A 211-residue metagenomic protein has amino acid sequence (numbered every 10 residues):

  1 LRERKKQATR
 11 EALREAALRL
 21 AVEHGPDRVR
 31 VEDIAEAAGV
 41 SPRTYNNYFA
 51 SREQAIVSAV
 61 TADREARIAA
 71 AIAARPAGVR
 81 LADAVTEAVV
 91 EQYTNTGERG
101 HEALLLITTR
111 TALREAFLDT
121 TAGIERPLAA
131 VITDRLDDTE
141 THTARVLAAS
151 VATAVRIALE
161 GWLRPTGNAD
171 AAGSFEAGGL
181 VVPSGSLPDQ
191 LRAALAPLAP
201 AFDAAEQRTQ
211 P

Functional and structural regions predicted by a protein language model:
L1-H24, R28-A37, R67: Basic, helix-initiating cap at the start of DNA-binding domains
T9, R64, V89, T120-I124 (+1 more regions): Hydrophobic/aromatic residues within well-ordered alpha-helical segments
E15, D33, N47, S58 (+1 more regions): DNA-binding alpha-helical recognition surfaces that contact promoter or target DNA
A21, R30-V31, E53-V60, R64 (+1 more regions): Amphipathic alpha-helical segments enriched in hydrophobic/aromatic and basic residues that form the DNA-contacting
H24-P26, G39, N46-V57: HTH DNA-binding helix-turn interface
A66-A103: Hydrophobic alpha-helical connector segments
T111-L136, H142-A149, I157: Amphipathic alpha-helical packing segments from all-alpha helical-bundle domains
A130, D134, R164-P211: C-terminal peripheral helix-coil segments that are non-catalytic and often amphipathic
